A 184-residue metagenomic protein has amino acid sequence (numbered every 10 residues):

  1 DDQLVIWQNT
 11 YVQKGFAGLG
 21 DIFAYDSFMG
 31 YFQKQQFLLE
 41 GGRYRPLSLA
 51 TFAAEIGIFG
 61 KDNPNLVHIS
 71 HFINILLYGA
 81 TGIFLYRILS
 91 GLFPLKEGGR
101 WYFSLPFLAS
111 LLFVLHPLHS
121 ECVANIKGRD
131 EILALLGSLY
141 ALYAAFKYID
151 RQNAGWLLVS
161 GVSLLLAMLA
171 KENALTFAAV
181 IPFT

Functional and structural regions predicted by a protein language model:
D1-T184: Polytopic membrane enzymes that build or remodel cell-surface glycoconjugates and lipids
